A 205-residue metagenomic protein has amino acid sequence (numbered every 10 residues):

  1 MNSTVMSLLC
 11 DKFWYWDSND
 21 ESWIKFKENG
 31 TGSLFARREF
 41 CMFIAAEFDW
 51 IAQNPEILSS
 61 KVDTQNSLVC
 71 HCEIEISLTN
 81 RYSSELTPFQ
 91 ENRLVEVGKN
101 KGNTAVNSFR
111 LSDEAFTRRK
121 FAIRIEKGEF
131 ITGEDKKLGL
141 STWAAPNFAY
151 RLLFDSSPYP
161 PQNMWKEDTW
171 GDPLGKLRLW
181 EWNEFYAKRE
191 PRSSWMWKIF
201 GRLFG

Functional and structural regions predicted by a protein language model:
M1-A45, N54-G205: Lipid interaction determinants
F48-W50: Extracellular/luminal ectodomains and secreted, surface-exposed scaffolds of diverse proteins
